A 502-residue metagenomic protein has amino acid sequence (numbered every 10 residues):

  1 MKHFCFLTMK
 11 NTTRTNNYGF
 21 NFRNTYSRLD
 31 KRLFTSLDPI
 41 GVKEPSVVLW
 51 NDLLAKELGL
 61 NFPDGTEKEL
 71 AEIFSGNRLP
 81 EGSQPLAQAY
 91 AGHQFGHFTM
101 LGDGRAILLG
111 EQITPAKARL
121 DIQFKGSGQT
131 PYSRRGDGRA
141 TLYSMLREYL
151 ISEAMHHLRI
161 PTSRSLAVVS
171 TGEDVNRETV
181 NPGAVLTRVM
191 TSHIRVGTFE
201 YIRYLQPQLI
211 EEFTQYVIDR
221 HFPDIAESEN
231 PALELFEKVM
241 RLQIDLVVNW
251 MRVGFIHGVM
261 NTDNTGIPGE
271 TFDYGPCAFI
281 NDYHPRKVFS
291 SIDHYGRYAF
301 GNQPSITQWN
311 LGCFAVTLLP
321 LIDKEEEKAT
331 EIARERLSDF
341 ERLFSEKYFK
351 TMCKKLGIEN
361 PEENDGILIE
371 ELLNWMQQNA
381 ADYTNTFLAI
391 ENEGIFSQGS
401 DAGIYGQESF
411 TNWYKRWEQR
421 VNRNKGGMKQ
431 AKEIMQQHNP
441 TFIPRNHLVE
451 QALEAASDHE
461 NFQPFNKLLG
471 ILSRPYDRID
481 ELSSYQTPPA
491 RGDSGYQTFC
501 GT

Functional and structural regions predicted by a protein language model:
H3: Cationic, low-complexity basic patches in intrinsically disordered or flexible, solvent-exposed regions
F6-Y90, F95, F289, H294-T502: Regulatory N- and C-terminal appendages and interdomain linkers associated with kinase/kinase-like NTP transferase
F20-R28, G128, G138, G183-T187 (+3 more regions): N-proximal short alpha-helices
D38-I40, D137-R139, L233-E234: Short, contiguous strand/loop micro-motifs
E44-V47, L53-G65, L70, S75-E227 (+8 more regions): Conserved ATP-binding subdomain of kinase catalytic cores across diverse folds
M145, D174-H257, I267-N374: ATP-dependent phospho-/nucleotidyl transfer catalytic cores
D263: Conserved protein-kinase catalytic-loop position immediately C-terminal to the HRD catalytic Asp
